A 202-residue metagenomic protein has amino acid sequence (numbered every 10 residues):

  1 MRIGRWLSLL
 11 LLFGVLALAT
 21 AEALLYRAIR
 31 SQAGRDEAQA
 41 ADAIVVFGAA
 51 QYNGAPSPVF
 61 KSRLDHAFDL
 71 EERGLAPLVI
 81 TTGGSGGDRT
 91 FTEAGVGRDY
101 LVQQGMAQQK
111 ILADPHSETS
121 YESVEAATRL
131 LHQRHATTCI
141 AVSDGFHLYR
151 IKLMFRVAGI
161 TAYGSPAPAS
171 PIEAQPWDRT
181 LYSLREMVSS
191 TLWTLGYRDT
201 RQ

Functional and structural regions predicted by a protein language model:
M1-R35: N-terminal type II signal-anchor transmembrane helix that functions as the membrane-insertion/stop-transfer segment
R2-I3, I80, A127, D199: Solvent-exposed, charged interface segments at domain starts and junctions
L24-S183: A structural signal for short, hydrophobic/glycine-enriched beta-strand patches
P176-Q202: A transmembrane-helix-recognition feature enriched in membrane-embedded lipid enzymes and envelope glyco-/phospholipid
